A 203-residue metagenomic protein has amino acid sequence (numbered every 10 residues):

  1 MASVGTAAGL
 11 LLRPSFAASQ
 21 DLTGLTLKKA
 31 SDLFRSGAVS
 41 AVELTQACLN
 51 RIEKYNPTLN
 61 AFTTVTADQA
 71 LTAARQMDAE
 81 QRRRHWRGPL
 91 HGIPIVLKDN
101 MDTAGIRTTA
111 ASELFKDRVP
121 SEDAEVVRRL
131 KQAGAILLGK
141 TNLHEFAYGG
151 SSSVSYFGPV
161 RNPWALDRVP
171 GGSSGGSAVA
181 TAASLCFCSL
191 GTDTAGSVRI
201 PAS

Functional and structural regions predicted by a protein language model:
M1-A73: An N-terminal boundary/leader segment
L27, P89-V126, G150-S153: Enzymes and membrane/adaptor proteins characterized by extended Gly/Ser/Thr/Asp/Glu-rich, aromatic-dotted
V42, M77-P94: Immediate post-signal peptide segment of exported/extracytoplasmic ligand-binding proteins
C48, A70, G92, K98 (+2 more regions): Conserved hydrophobic/aromatic pocket- or pore-lining residues that grip, position, or stack substrates in active sites
N50-R51, A67-Q69, M101-T103, L143-E145 (+1 more regions): Solvent-exposed loop/turn segments at secondary-structure junctions within structured extracellular/periplasmic domains
E122-S203: Short glycine/serine-rich loop segments
